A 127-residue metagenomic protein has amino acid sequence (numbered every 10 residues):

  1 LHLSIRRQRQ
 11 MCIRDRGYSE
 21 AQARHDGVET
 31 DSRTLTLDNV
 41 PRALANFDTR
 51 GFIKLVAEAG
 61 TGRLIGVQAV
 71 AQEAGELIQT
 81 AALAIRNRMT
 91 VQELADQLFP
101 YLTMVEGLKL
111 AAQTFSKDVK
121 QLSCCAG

Functional and structural regions predicted by a protein language model:
L1-I13: Single conserved hydrophobic/aromatic residue that forms the stacking wall/gate of nucleotide- or nucleobase-binding
R16-G127: Flexible, glycine-rich terminal cap/loop adjacent to redox cofactors in electron-transfer oxidoreductases
